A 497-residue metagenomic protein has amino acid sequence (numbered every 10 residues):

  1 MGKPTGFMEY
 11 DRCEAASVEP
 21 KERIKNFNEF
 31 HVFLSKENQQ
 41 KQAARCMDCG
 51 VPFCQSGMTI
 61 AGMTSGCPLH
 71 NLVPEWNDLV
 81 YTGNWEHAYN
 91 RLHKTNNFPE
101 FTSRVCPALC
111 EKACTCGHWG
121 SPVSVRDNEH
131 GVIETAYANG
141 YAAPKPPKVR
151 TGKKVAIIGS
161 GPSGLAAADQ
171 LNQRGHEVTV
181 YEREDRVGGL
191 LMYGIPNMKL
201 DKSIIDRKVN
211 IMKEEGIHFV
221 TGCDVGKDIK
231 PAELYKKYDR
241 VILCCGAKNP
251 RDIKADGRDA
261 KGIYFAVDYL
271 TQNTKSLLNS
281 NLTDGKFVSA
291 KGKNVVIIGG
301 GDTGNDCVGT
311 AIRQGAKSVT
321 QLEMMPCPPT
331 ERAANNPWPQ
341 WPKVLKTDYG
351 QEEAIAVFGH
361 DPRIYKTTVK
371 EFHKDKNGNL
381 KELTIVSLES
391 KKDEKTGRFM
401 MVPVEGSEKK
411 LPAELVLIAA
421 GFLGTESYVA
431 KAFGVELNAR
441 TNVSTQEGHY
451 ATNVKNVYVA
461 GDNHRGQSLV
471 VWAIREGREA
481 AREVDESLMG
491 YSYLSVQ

Functional and structural regions predicted by a protein language model:
T5-V32, K41-A44, G57, P68-T82 (+12 more regions): Beta1-alpha1 glycine-rich phosphate/pyrophosphate-binding loop at the start of Rossmann-like nucleotide-binding domains
R12-L34, Q42-R45, Y365-T367, H373 (+2 more regions): C-terminal catalytic lobe of FAD-dependent flavoproteins
Q40-S56, G62-P147, K213, T221 (+3 more regions): Glycine/serine-rich phosphate-binding loop and adjoining beta1-alpha1 elements at the start of nucleotide-handling
H87, V149, K154-I158, D206-A255 (+3 more regions): Feature captures the FAD/FMN-dependent oxidoreductase FAD-binding
T151-K154, G222, K291-N294, K366 (+2 more regions): Phosphate-coordination loops involved in phosphoryl transfer and adenosine-cofactor binding
G159-P162, G299-G301, D462: Glycine-rich Rossmann-fold phosphate-binding loop(s) that bind the pyrophosphate of adenine dinucleotide cofactors
D259-G292, K392-Q467: FAD-site-proximal beta/loop scaffold in flavoenzymes
G304-C307, Q314-G315, A460-L494: A conserved FAD-binding loop/helix module that cradles the flavin
